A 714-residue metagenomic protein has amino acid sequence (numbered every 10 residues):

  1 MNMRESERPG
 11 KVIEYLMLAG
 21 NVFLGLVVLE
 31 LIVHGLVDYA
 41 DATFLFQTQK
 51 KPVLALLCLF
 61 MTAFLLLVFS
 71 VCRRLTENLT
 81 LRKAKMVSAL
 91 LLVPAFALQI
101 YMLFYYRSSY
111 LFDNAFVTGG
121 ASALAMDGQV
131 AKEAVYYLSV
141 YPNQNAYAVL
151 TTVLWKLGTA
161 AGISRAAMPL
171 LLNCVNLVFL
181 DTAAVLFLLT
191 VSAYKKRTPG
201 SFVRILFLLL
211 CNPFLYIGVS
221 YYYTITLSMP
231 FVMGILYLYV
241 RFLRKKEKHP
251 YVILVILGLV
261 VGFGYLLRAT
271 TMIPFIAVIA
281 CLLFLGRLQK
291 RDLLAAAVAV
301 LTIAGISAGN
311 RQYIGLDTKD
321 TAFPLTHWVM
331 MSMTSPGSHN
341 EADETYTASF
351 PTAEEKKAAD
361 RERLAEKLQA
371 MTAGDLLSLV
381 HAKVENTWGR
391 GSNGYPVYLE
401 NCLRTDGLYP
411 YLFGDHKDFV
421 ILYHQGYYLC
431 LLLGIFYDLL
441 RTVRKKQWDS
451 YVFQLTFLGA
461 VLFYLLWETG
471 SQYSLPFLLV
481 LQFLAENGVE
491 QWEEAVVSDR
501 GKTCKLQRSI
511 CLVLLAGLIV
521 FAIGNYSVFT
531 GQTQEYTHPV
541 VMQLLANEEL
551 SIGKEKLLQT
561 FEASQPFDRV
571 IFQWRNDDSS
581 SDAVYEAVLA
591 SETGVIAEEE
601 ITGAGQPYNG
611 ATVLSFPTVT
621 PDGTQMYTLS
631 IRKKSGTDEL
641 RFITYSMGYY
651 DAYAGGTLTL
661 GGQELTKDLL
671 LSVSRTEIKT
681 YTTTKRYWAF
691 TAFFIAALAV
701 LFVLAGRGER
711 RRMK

Functional and structural regions predicted by a protein language model:
M1-Y101, R291-V300, I510-V513, F694-K714: Start-transfer (signal-anchor) and selected internal transmembrane alpha helices of multi-pass inner/ER membrane
Q47-C58, L170-L171, V175-N176, K383-F457 (+1 more regions): Membrane-interface anchor segments at the N-terminal boundary of transmembrane helices in multi-pass membrane enzymes
A115-V140, A146, S338-A342: Extracytosolic helix-loop segments that constitute the early lumenal/periplasmic catalytic or substrate-binding loops
D127-K132, Q312-C402: Membrane-proximal stem/loop segments at transmembrane-domain junctions that anchor or position
Y136-R165, C174-L177: Short hydrophobic/aromatic helix or loop-helix immediately within or flanking a transmembrane segment in polytopic
L171-K196, G234, L433-L440: Transmembrane-helix motifs of polytopic, lipid-linked glycan transferases
L172-F179, F207-Y239, Y251, G264-P274 (+1 more regions): Multi-pass, polyprenyl lipid-linked donor-dependent membrane glycosyltransferases
V185-C211, K446-Q454: Transmembrane-helix signature of polytopic, membrane-embedded enzymes that assemble or transfer cell-envelope glycans
